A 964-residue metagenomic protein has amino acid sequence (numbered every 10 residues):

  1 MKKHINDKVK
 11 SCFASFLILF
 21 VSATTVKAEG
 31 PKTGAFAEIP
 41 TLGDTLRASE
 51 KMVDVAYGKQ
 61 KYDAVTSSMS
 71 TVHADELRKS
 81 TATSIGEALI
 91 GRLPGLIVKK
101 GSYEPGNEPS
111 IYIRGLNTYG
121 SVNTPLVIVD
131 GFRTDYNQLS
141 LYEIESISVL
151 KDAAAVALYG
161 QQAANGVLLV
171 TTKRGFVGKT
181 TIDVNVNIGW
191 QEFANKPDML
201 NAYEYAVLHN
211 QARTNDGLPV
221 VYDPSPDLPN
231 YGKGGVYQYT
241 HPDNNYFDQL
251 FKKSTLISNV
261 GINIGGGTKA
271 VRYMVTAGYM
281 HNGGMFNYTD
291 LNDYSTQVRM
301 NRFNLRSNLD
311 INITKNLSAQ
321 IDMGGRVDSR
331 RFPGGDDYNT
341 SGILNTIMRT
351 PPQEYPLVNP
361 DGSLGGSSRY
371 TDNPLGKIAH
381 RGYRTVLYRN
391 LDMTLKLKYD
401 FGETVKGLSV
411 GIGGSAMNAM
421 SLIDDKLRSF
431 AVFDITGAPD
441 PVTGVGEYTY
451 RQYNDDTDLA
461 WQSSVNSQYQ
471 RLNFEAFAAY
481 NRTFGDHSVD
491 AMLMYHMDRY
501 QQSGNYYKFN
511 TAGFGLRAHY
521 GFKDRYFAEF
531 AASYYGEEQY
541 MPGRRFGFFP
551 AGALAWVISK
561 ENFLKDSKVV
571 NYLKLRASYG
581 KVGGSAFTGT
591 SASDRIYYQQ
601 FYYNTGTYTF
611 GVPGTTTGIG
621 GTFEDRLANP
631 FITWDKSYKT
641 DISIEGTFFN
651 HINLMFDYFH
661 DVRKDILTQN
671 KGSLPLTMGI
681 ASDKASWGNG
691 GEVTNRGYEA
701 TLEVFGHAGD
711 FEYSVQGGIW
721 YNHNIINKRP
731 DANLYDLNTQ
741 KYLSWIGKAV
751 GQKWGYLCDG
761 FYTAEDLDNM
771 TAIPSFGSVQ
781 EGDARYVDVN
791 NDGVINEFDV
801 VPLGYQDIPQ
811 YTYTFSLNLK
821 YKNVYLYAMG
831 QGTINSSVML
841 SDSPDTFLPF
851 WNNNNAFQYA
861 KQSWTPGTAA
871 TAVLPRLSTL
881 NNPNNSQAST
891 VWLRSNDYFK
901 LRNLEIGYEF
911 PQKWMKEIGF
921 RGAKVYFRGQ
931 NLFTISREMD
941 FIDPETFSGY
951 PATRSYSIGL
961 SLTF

Functional and structural regions predicted by a protein language model:
M1-L305, A319, D683: Short, small/polar-rich motifs associated with maturation and membrane association, primarily at protein termini
K2-H4, F132-G175, N195-M199, T240-G261 (+13 more regions): Outer-membrane beta-barrel proteins
T124, N308-L317, D322-V327, G335-D336 (+7 more regions): Extracellular/periplasmic, surface-exposed regions of secreted and cell-surface proteins
V127, V789, L819: Short aromatic-centered micro-motifs
D183-Q238, G335-D336, S591, H707-D807: Conserved small-residue
L218-V221, P351-P360, G376, S778 (+2 more regions): Extracytoplasmic gating/loop element in the C-terminal half of outer-membrane beta-barrel translocons and assembly
Q806-M839: Glycine-rich, aromatic-lined ligand/substrate-binding cores of catalytic and carbohydrate-binding domains
